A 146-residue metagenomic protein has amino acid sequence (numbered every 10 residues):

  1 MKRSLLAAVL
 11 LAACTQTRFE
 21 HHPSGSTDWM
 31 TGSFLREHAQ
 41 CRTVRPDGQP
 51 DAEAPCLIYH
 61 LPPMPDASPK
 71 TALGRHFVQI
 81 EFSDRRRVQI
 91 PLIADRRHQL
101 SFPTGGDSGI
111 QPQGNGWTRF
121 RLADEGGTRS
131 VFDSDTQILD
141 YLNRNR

Functional and structural regions predicted by a protein language model:
M1-A7: Sec-dependent signal peptide recognition, specifically the positively charged N-region followed immediately by
A12-A13: C-terminal motif of bacterial Sec signal peptides marking the signal peptidase cleavage site
T17-R146: Cysteine-centric segments in proteins
